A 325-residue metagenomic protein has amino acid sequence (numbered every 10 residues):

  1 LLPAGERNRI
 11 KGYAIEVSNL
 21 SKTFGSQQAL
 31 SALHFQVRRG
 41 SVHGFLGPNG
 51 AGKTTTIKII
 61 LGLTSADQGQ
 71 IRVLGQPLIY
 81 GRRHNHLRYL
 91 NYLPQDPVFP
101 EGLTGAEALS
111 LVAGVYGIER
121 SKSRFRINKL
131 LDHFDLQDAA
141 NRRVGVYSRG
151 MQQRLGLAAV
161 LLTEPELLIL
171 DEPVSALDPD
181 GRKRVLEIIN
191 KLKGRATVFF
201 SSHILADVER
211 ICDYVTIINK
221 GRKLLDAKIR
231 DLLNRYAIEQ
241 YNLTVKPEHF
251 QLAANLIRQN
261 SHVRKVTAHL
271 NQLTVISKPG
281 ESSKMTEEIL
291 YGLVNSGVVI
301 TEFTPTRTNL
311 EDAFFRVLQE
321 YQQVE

Functional and structural regions predicted by a protein language model:
L1-S21, E320-E325: ABC-family P-loop ATPase nucleotide-binding domain
P3, S277-E325: C-terminal coupling/interaction segments
G12-V17, K22-N219, L224-L225: ABC transporter nucleotide-binding domains
I127, G145, N271, R307-T308: Conserved beta-strand edge residues that scaffold enzyme active sites
L131, R149, V275, L310-D312: Short secondary-structure boundary/hinge segments and terminal tails
D135, H262-T267, V299-T304: A short linear hydrophobic-aromatic micro-motif
L161, L256-R258, G292-L293: Hydrophobic C-terminal alpha-helix "anchor/cap" residues
R184-K278: ABC transporter nucleotide-binding domain
